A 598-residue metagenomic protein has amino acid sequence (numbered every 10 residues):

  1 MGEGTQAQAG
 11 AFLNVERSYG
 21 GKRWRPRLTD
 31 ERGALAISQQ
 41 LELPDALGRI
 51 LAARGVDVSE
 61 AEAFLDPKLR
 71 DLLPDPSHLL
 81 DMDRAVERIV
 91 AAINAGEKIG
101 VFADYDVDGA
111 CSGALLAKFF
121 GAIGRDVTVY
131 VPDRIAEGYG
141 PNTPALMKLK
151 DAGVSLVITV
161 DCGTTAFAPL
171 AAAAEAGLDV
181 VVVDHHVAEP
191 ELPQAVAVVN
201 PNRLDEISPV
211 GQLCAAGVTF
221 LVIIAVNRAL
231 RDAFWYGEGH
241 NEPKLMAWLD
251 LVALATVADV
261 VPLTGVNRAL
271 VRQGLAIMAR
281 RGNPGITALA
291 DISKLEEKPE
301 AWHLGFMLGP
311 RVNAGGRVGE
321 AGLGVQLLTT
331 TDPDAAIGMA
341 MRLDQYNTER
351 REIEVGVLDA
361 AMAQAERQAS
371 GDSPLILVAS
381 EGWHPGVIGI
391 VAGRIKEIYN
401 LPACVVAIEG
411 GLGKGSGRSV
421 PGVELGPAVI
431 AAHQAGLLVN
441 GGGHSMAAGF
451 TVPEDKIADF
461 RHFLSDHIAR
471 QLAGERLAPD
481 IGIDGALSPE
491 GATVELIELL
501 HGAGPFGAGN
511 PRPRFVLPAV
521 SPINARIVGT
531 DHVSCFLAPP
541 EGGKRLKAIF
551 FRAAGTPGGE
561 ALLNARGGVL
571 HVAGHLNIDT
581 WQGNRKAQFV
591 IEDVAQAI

Functional and structural regions predicted by a protein language model:
M1-R17, P518, D593-I598: Acidic, low-complexity intrinsically disordered tails
S18-Y19, R27-G33, I37-L156, A176 (+3 more regions): Hydrophobic helix-and-loop "lid/oligomerization" segment in the mid-to-C-terminal part of catalytic domains
A91-A95, A335-M341, Q345-V378, V423 (+1 more regions): Mid-to-C-terminal polyanion-binding domains and interfaces
L115, A145, P169-A172, V218-A225 (+3 more regions): Alpha-helical scaffold elements adjacent to nucleotide-binding pockets in ATP/GTP-utilizing enzyme cores
M147-A216, F220-G239: Active-site cavity-forming subdomains of large catalytic enzyme subunits
A168-A172, V391, E495, L499: A short acidic, amphipathic alpha-helical/loop segment
H185-H186, H384, H444, H532: Histidine-centered active-site/metal-ligand motif
G217, G389, G393, V572: Short alpha-helical basic/polar micro-motif
